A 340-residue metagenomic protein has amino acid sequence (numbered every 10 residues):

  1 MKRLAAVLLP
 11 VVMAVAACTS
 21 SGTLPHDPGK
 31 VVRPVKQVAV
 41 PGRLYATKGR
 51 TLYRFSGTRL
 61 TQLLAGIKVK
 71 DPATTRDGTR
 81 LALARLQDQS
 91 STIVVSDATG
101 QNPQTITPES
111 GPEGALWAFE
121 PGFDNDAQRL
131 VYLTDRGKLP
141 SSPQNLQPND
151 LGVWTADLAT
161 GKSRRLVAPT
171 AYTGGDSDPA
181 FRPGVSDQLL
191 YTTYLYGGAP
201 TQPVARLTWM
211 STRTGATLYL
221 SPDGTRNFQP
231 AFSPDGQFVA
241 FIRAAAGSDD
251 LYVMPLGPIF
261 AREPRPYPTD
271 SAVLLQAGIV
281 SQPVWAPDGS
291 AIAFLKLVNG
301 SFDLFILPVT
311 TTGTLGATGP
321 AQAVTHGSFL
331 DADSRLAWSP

Functional and structural regions predicted by a protein language model:
M1-A16: Sec-dependent bacterial lipoprotein signal peptides
C18-P340: Sequence signature of WD/YWTD-type beta-propeller architectures
